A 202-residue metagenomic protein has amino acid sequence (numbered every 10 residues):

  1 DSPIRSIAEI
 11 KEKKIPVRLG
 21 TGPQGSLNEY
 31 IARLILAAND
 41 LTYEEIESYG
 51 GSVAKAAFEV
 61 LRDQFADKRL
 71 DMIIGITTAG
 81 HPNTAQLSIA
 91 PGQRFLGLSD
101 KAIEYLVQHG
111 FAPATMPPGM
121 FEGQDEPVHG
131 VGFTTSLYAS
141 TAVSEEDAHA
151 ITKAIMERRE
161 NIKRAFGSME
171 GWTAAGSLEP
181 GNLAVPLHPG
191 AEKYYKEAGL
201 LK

Functional and structural regions predicted by a protein language model:
D1-D67, E160, P180-G190: Bilobed "Venus flytrap"/periplasmic-binding protein-like clamshell domains and structurally analogous long
S2, D40-V143: Pocket-lining segment of extracytoplasmic ligand-binding domains
V17-R18, Q24-I35, A112-P180: Ligand-binding clefts/hinges and TM-proximal coupling segments of bilobed small-molecule sensing domains
D67, M72, T77-A90, F95 (+3 more regions): An extracytoplasmic/periplasmic, membrane-proximal ligand-sensing/linker region
